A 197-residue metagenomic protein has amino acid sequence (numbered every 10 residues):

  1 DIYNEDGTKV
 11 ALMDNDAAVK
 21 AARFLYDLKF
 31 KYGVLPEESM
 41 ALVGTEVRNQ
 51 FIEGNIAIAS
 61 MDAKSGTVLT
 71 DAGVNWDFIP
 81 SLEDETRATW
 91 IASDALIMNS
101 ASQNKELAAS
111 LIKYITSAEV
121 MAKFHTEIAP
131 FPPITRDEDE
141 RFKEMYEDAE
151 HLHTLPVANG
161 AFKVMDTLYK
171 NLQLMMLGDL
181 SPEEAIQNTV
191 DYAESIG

Functional and structural regions predicted by a protein language model:
Y3, V34-E38, A59, D77 (+1 more regions): Acidic/polar loop patches that form or flank catalytic/metal-binding clefts of enzymes that bind anionic ligands
G7-S39: Glycine-centered hinge/linker elements that transmit conformational signals in sensory and ligand-binding systems
L12-V19, T45, S102-E106, A158-D166 (+1 more regions): Soluble non-cytosolic domains of exported or imported proteins
V19-A22, Y26, R48, I52 (+7 more regions): Extracytoplasmic/secreted envelope proteins and their assembly/folding machinery, especially bacterial periplasmic
F30, E147-G197: Conserved C-terminal helix/tail region of periplasmic/extracytoplasmic solute-binding proteins
E37-I52: Short helix-initiation/N-cap motifs at beta->coil->alpha
E53, A57-I58: Short, Asp-centered acidic motifs that coordinate Mg2+ and/or phosphate in catalytic or ligand-binding sites
A59, A63-N75, D84-K170: C-terminal lobe and pocket-closing loops of periplasmic/extracytoplasmic Venus-flytrap solute-binding proteins
